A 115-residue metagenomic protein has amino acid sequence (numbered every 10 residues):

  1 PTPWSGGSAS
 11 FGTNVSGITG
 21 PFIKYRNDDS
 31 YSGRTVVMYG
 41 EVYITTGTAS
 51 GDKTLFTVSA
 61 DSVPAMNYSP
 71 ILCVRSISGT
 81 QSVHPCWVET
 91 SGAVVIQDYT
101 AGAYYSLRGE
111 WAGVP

Functional and structural regions predicted by a protein language model:
P1-D52, A112: Extracellular receptor-binding modules and their adjoining Ser/Thr/Gly/Asp/Asn-rich linkers
S16-G20, Y43-T57, V63-P115: Extracellular jelly-roll beta-sandwich "head" domains, especially the C-terminal globular C1q domain
